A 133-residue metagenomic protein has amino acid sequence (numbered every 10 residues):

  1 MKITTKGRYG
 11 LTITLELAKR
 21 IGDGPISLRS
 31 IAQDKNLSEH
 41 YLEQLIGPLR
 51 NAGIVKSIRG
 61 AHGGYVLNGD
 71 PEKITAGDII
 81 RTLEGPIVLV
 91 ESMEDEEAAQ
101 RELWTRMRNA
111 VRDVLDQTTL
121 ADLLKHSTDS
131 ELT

Functional and structural regions predicted by a protein language model:
I3-G7, L11-L37, V66: N-terminal helix-turn-helix DNA-binding core of bacterial DNA-binding proteins
Q33, R50-N51: Alpha-helical residues within the helix-turn-helix
H40: Key DNA-contact positions within bacterial/archaeal DNA-binding proteins
L45: Residues within the DNA-recognition helix of helix-turn-helix
I54-L67: Beta-hairpin "wing" of winged helix-turn-helix
P71-E96: Conserved segment of winged-helix/HTH DNA-binding domains
S92-T133: C-terminal regulatory/oligomerization modules of transcriptional regulators
